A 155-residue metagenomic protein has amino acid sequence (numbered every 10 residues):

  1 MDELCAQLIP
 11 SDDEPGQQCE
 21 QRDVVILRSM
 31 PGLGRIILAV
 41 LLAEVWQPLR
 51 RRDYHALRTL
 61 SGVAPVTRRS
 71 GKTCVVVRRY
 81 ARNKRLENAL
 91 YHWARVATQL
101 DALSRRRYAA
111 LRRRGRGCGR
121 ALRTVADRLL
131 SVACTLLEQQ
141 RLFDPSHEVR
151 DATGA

Functional and structural regions predicted by a protein language model:
M1-A155: A detector of single, family-specific signature residues that are central to catalytic or substrate-handling motifs
